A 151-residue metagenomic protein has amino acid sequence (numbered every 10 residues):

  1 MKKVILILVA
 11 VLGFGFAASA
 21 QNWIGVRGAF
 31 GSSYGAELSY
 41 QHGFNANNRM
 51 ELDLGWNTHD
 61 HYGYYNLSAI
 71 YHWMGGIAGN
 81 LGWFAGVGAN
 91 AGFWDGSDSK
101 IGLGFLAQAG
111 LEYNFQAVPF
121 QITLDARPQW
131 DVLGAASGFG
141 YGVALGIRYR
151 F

Functional and structural regions predicted by a protein language model:
M1-K2, N22: N-terminal hydrophobic targeting signals that begin at the initiator methionine
V4-F14: Sec-dependent N-terminal signal peptides
F14-Q21: Sec/Tat signal peptide C-region and signal peptidase I cleavage site
I24-L38, W56-Y65, G79, F93-K100 (+1 more regions): Solvent-exposed loop/turn segments connecting transmembrane beta-strands in outer-membrane beta-barrel proteins
F30-S32, Y113-A117, F151: A generic beta-sheet turn/junction motif
H42-L124: Gram-negative (and chloroplast) outer-membrane scaffold detector with strong preference for beta-barrel transmembrane
T123-R127, G146: C-terminal binding/interaction regions
F139-F151: Outer-membrane beta-barrel "beta-signal"
